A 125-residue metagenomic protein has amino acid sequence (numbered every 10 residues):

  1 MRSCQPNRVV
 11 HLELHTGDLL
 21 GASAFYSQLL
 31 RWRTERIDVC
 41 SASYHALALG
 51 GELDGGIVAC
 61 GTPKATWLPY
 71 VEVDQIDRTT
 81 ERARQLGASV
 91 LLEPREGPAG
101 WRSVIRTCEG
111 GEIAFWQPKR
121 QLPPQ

Functional and structural regions predicted by a protein language model:
M1-S23, W67-P69, W116-Q125: N-terminal beta-strand motif that seeds the catalytic metal site of vicinal oxygen chelate
T16, L29-R31: Acidic/polar low-complexity segments and flexible, solvent-exposed patches
L19, Y70-E112: Vicinal oxygen chelate
Y26: Catalytic core of tubulin tyrosine ligase-like
R31-I37, S89-P94: Short secondary-structure junctions
W32-T66, I105-C108, E112-P118: Conserved short beta-strand elements that form part of the metal-binding/catalytic scaffold of enzyme active sites
A46-T62, P69-E72, E81-R84, L91-E96 (+1 more regions): Conserved, structured core segments of small domains
